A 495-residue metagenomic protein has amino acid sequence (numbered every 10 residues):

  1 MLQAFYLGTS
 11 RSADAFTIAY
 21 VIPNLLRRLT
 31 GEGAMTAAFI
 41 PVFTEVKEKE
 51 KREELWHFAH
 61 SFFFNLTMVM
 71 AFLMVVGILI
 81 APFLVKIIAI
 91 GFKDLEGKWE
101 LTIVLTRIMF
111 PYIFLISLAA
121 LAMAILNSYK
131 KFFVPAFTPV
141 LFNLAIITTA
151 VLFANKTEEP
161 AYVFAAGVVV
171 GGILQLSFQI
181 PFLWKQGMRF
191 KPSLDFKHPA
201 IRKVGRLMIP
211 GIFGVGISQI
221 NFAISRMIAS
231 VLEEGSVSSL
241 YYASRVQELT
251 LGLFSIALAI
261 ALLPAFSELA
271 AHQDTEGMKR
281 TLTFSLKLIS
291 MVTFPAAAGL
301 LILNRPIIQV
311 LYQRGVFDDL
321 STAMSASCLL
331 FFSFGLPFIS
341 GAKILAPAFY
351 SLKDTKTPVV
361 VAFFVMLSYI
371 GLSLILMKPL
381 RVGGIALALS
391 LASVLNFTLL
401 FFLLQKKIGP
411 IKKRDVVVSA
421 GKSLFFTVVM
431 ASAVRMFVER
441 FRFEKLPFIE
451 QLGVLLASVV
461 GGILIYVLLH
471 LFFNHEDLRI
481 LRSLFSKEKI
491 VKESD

Functional and structural regions predicted by a protein language model:
M1-D495: Membrane-embedded alpha-helical bundles of multi-pass transporters/translocases, especially carrier/permease families
